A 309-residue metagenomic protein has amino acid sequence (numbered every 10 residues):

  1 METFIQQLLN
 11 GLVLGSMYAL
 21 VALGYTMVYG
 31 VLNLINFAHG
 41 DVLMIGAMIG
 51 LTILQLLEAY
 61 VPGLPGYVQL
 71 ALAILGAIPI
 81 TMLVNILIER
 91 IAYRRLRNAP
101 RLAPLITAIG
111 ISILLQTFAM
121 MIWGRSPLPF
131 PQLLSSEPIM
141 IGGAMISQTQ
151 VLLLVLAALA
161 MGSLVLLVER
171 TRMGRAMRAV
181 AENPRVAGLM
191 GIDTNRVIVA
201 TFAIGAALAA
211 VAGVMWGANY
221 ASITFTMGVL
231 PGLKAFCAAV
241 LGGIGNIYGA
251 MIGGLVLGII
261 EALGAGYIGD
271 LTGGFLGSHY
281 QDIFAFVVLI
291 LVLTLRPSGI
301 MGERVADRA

Functional and structural regions predicted by a protein language model:
M1-A22, I49, Y60-A73, A99-A103 (+3 more regions): Membrane-interfacial amphipathic/re-entrant helices at transmembrane-helix boundaries
F4-L54, L87, I91-A103, A239-I247: Single transmembrane alpha-helix segments in multi-pass membrane proteins
L14, M145-T224, I247-G253: Helix-loop-helix "hairpin" substructures at the membrane interface of multi-pass membrane proteins
Y18, L70-I78, F202-A203, A209 (+1 more regions): Transmembrane alpha-helical segments in multi-pass inner-membrane proteins
V31-L87, Y267-F275: Membrane-embedded helix boundary and interhelical linker motif in transport proteins
A47-I53, A77-V84, I111-A119, L156-V165 (+3 more regions): Hydrophobic core segments of alpha-helical transmembrane domains in multi-pass membrane transport and ion-translocation
V61-I111, F118, I252-L257, E261 (+1 more regions): Alpha-helical transmembrane segments within multi-pass membrane transporters and channels
R95-L96, R101-R170, V197, L263-D282 (+2 more regions): Transmembrane helix-bundle core of multi-pass membrane transporters and related energy-transducing complexes
